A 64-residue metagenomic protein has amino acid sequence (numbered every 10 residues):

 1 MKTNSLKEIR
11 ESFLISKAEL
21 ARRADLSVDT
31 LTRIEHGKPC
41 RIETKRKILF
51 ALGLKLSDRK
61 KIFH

Functional and structural regions predicted by a protein language model:
N4-R23: Short basic helix-loop element that most often maps to the first helix and adjoining turn of HTH DNA-binding modules
S5, T30-R33, K45: Residue-level recognition of specific faces of alpha-helices
A18, D29, S57: Key DNA-contact positions within bacterial/archaeal DNA-binding proteins
D25-C40: Recognition helix of helix-turn-helix/homeodomain-like DNA-binding domains that insert into the DNA major groove
I42-K60: DNA major-groove recognition helix of helix-turn-helix/homeodomain DNA-binding modules
F63-H64: Short acidic DE-rich linear segments
